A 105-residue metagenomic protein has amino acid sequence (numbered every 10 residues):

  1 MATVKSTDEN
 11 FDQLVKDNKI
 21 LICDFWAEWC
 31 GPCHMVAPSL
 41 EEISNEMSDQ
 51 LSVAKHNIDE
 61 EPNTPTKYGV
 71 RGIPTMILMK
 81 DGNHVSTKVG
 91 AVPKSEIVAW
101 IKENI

Functional and structural regions predicted by a protein language model:
A2-V4, S52-A54, V85-K88: Structural signal for short hydrophobic segments within the conserved structured cores of catalytic domains across
T3-I20, P62: A short beta-strand-turn-helix
S6-T7, F25, A37-S44, S48-P62: Thiol-based oxidoreductase modules, predominantly thioredoxin-like and allied folds used for disulfide exchange
F11, F25-W26, Y68, M79: Conserved hydrophobic/aromatic "anchor" residues that stabilize well-ordered secondary structure elements
Q13-E42: Local sequence-structure signature of Cys/Sec-based thiol-disulfide redox active-site neighborhoods
P62, Y68-I77: Structural micro-motif
K80-I105: Non-catalytic, surface beta->alpha helical segment in thiol-disulfide oxidoreductase systems
